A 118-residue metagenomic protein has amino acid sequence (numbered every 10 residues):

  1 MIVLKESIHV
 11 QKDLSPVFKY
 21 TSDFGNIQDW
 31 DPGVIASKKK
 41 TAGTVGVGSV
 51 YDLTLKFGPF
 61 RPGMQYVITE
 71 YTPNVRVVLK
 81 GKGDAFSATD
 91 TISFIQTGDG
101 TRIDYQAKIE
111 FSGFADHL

Functional and structural regions predicted by a protein language model:
M1-A42, G46: Hydrophobic ligand-binding cavity/cleft-lining segments
K5-S7, G63-Q65, T89-T91, Q106: Well-ordered beta-strand positions in beta-sheet-rich domains
H9-Q11, D52, A88: Residue-level detection of beta-strand scaffold positions
V17, D29, G33, T44 (+4 more regions): Residue-level preference for alpha-helix termini and adjacent loops
K38-A85, T97, R102: Glycine-rich portal/gate segments that line the openings of hydrophobic small-molecule binding cavities
K80-L118: Beta-strand/loop substructures that line and gate deep hydrophobic ligand-binding cavities in soluble
